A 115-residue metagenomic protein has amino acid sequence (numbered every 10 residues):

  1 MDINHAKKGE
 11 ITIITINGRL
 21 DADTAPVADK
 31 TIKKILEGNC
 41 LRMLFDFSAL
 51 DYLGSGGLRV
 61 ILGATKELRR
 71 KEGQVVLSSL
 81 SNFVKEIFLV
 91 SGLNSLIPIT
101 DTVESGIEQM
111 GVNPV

Functional and structural regions predicted by a protein language model:
M1-N4, T31-K33, G54, I107: Short low-complexity stretches enriched in small and charged residues
M1-T15: Short beta-strand/loop segment at the start of cytosolic alpha/beta domains
D2-I3, R42, F83, G111: Short leucine-rich amphipathic alpha-helices used at interfaces
K8-E10, N82, E104: Residues that form or immediately flank small-molecule/cofactor binding pockets and catalytic motifs
A22-L96: Amphipathic alpha-helical interaction surfaces in cytosolic regulatory modules
T102-V115: A charged, well-structured terminal subsegment
